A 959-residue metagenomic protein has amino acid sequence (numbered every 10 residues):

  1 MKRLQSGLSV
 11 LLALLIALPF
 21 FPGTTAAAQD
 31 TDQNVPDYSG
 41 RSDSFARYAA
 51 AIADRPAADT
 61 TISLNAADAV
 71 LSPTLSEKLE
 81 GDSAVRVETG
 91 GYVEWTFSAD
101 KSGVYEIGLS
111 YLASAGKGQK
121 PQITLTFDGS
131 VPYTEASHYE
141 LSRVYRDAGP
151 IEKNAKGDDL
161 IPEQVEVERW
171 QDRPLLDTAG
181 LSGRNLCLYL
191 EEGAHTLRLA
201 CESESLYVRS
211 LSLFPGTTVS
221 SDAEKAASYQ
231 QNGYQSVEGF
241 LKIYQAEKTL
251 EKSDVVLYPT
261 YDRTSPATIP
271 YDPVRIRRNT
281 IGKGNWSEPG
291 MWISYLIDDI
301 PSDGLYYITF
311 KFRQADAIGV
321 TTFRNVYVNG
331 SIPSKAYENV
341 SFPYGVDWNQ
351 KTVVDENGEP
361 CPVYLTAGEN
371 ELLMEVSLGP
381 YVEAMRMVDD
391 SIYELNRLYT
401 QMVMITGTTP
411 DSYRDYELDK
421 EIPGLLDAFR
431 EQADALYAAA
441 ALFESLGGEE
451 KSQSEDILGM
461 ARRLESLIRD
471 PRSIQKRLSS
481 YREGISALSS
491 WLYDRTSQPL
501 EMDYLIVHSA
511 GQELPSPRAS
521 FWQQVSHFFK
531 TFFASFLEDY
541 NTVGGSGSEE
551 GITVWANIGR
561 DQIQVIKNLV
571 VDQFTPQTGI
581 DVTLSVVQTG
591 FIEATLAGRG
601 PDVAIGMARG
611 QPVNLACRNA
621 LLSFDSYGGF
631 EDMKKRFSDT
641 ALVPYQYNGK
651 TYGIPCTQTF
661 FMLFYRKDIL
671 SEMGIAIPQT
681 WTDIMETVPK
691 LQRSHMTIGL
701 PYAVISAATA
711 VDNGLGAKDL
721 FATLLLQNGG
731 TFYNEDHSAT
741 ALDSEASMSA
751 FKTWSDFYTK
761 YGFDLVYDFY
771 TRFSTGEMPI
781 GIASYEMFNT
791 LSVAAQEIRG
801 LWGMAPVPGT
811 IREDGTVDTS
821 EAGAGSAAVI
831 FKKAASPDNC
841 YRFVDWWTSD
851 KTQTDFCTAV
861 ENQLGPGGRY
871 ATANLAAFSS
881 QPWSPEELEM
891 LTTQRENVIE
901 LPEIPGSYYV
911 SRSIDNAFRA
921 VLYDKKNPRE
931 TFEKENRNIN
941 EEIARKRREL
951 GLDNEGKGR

Functional and structural regions predicted by a protein language model:
Q29-Y504: Extracytoplasmic
K101, P301-S302, A795-R869, E896-I899 (+1 more regions): Extracytoplasmic/periplasmic substrate-recognition and gating elements
L446-G459, D470-S473, R477, Y504-H508 (+2 more regions): C-terminal capping/gating helix-and-loop segments adjacent to ligand/active sites or protein-protein/ligand interfaces
F532-S546, R609-M662, M685, A717 (+3 more regions): Hinge/lid segment of periplasmic solute-binding proteins
D572-P644, D668-Q679, G776-I780, M787 (+4 more regions): Extracytoplasmic "Venus flytrap"/periplasmic binding protein-like
A616-N619, S638-D683, A707-H737, F751-K752 (+4 more regions): Periplasmic solute-binding protein
D736-V766: Glycine-centered hinge/linker elements that transmit conformational signals in sensory and ligand-binding systems
V807-G809, T858-N916, A920, R948-R959: Long, aromatic- and glycine/proline-rich binding clefts that accommodate carbohydrate-like moieties
